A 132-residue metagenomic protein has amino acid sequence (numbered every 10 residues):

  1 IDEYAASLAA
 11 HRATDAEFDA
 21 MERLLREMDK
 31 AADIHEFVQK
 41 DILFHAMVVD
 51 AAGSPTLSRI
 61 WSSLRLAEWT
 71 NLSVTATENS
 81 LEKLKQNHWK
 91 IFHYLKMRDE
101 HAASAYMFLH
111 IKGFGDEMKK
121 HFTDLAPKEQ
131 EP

Functional and structural regions predicted by a protein language model:
I1-S73, K83-H93, A102-F114: Conserved amphipathic alpha-helical segments that form helical-bundle/coiled-coil interaction surfaces
K40-D41, T77-E82, F122-K128: Juxtamembrane/interface motifs at transmembrane-helix termini
H101-P132: C-terminal effector-binding regulatory domain of bacterial HTH transcription factors
